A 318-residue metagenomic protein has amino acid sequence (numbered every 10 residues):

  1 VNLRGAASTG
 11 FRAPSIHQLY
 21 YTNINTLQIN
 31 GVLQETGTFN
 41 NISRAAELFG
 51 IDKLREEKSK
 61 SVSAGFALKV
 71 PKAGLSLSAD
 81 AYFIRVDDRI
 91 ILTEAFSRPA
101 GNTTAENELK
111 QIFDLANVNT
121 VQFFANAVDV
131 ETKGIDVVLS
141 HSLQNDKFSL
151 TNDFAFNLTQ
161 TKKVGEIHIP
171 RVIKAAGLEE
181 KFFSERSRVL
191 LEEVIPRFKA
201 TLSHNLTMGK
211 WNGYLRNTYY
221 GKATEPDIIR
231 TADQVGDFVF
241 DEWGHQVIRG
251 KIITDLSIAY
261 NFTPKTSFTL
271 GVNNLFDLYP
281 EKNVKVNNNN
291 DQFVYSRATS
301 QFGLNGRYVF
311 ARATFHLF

Functional and structural regions predicted by a protein language model:
V1, T9, L68-V70, H141-L143 (+4 more regions): Residue-level signature of outer-membrane beta-barrel architecture
V1-L3, K72-L77, D146-L150, K210-Y214 (+1 more regions): Repeated loop/turn-to-beta-strand initiation elements of outer-membrane beta-barrel proteins
N2-E57, L77, A81-A116, T224 (+1 more regions): Surface-exposed extracellular loop regions of Gram-negative outer-membrane beta-barrel proteins, predominantly
G5, A64-F66, L77-A79, L139 (+6 more regions): Membrane-embedded beta-strand positions of outer-membrane beta-barrel proteins
A13-S78, I112-I135, S140-N145, E193-F198 (+3 more regions): Outer-membrane beta-barrel signature, preferentially recognizing the C-terminal barrel domain of Gram-negative
A81-D87, T93-I229: Gram-negative outer-membrane beta-barrel transporters
Q160-K163, T218-Q234, A259-F318: C-terminal beta-signal and adjacent terminal beta-strands/loops of Gram-negative outer-membrane beta-barrel proteins
N217, D227-K251, S257: Generic long, charged, amphipathic alpha-helical segments
